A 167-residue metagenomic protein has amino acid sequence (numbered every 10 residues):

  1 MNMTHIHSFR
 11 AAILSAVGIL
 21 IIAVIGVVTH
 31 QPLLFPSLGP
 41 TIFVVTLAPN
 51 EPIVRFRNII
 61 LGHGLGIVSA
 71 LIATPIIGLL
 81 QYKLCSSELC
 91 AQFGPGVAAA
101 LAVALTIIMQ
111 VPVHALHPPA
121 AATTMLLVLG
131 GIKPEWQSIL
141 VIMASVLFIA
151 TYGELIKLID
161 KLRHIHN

Functional and structural regions predicted by a protein language model:
M1-S86, C90-G96, A100-A102, T106-M109 (+1 more regions): Alpha-helical transmembrane segments and their membrane-interface boundaries that form or gate the permeation pathway
T74, Q110-V113, A122-L129: Generic transmembrane alpha-helix signature in multi-pass membrane proteins, especially transporters/channels
P118-P119: Non-catalytic regulatory/interaction regions at protein termini and inter-domain linkers
